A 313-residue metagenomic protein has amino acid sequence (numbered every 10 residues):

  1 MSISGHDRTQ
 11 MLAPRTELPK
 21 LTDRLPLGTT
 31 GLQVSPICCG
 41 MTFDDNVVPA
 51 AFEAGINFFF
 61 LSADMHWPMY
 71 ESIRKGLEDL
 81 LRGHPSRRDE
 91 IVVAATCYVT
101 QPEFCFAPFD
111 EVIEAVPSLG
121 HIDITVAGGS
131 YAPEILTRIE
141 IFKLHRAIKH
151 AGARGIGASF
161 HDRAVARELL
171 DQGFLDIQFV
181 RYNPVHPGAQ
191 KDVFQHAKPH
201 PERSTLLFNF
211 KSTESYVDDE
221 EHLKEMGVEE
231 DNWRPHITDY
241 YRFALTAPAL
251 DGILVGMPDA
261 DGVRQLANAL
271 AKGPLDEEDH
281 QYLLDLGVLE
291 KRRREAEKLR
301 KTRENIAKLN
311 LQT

Functional and structural regions predicted by a protein language model:
M1-D89: N-terminal binding-site loop/beta-alpha segment at the start of enzyme catalytic domains that lines or forms
L18-L25, I73-L80, A107-V112, R163-A164 (+1 more regions): Alpha-helical scaffolding within the catalytic cores of extracellular/periplasmic polymer-degrading hydrolases
P26, V34-C38, F58, E90-A94 (+5 more regions): Structural preference for beta-strand elements that scaffold enzyme active sites
L27, P36, P49-F58, D79-G83 (+2 more regions): Structured C-terminal cap/extension of enzyme domains
V34-N46, A94-F104, S159, L223-R234: Active-site mouth loops of central-metabolism enzymes
A63-W67, V180-G188, S212-T213, Q281-Y282: Short, acidic/turn-prone active-site loops that include or flank metal/cofactor- and phosphate-binding residues
E71-A95, F142-G152, E202: Alpha-helix-loop-beta-strand connector modules within alpha/beta enzyme cores
T100-P184, G188-D192, T205-F208, T246: Glycine/proline-rich, positively charged, aromatic-decorated active-site loop/lid region on the catalytic face
